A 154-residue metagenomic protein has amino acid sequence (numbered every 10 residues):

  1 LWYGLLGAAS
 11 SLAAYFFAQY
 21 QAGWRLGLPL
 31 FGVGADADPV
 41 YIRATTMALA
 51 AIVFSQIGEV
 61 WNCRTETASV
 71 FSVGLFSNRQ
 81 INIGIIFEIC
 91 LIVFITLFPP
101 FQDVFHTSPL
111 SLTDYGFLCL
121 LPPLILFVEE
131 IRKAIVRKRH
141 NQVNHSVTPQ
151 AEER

Functional and structural regions predicted by a protein language model:
L1-R154: C-terminal transmembrane helices and immediately adjacent loops/tails of multi-pass membrane transport proteins
